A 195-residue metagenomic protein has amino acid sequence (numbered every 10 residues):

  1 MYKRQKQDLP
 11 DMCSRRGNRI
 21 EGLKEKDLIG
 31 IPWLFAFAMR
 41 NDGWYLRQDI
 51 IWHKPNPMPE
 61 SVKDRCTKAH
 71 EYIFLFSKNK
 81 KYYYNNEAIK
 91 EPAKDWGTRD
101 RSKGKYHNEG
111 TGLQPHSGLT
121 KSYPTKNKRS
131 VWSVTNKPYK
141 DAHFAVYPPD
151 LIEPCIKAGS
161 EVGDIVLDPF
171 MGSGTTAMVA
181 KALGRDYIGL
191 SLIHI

Functional and structural regions predicted by a protein language model:
K3-I193: Core catalytic lobe of class I
